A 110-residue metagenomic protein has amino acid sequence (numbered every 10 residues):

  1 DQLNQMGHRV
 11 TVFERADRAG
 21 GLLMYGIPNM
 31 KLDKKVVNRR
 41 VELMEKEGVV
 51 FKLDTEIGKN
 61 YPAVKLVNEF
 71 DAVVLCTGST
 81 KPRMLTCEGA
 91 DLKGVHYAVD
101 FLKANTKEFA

Functional and structural regions predicted by a protein language model:
D1-Q2, M24-Y25, L85-G89: Short amphipathic alpha-helical segments
Q2-H8, E69-A72: A short, Lys/Arg-enriched amphipathic alpha-helix followed by its capping loop at the start of a domain
Q5-M24: Glycine-rich FAD pyrophosphate-binding loop
M6, N29, A90-K93: Glycine-rich, phosphate-binding/catalytic loops in enzymes
F13, E69-G78: Short hydrophobic core segments
D17, L23, T80-K81, L102: Alpha/beta-hydrolase active-site loop signature
A19-D71: N-terminal Rossmann-like dinucleotide/flavin-binding domain of flavoprotein oxidoreductases that bind FAD/FMN
R39-E56, P82-A110: Glycine-rich dinucleotide-binding loop and its adjacent helix/turn
